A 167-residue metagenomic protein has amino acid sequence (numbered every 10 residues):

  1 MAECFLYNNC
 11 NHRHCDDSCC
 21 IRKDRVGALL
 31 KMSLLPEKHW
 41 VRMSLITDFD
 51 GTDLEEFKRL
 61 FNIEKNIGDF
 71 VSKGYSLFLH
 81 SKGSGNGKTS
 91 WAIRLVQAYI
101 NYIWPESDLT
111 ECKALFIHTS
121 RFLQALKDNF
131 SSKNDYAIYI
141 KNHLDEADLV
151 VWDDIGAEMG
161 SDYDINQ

Functional and structural regions predicted by a protein language model:
M1-D69: A short, basic N-terminal segment
T47, H118, D153: Conserved RecA-like P-loop NTPase ATPase core
F70-I93: Walker A/P-loop nucleotide-binding motif
F70-V71, E106-L109, N142-D145: Conserved catalytic network of the ASCE P-loop NTPase/AAA+ motor domain
G74-F78, K113-A114, L149: Residue-level preference for the first positions of well-ordered beta-strands
Q97-A114: Post-Walker A helix-loop "phosphate-sensing" segment adjacent to the P-loop in P-loop NTPases
E111, F116-L126: A short hydrophobic beta-strand->loop->alpha-helix junction that borders the nucleotide-binding pocket of P-loop NTPases
Q124-Q167: Conserved nucleotide-sensing/catalytic segment adjacent to the nucleotide-binding pocket in NTP-handling enzymes
